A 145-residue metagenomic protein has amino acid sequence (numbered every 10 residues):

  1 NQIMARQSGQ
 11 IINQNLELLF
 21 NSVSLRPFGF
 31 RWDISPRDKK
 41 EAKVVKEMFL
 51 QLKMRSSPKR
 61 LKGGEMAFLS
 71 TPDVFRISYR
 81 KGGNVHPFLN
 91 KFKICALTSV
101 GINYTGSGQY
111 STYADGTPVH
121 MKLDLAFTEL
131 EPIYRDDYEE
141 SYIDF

Functional and structural regions predicted by a protein language model:
N1-F145: Acidic, Ser/Thr- and Gly-enriched intrinsically disordered low-complexity segments
